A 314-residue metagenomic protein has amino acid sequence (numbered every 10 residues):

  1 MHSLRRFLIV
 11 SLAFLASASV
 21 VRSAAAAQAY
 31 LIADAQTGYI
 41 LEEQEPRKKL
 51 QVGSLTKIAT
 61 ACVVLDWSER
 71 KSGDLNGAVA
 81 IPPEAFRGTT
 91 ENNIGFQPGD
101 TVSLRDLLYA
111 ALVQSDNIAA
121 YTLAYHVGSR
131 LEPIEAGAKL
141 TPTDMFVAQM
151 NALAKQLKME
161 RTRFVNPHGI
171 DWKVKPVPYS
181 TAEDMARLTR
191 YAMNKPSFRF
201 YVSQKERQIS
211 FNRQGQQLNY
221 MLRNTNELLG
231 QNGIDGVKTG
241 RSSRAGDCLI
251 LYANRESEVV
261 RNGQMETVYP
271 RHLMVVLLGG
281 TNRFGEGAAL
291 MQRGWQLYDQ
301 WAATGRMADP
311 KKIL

Functional and structural regions predicted by a protein language model:
M1-R6: Positively charged n-region of N-terminal signal peptides that target proteins for export
F7, V21-S23: Low-complexity, intrinsically disordered segments with a bias for serine/threonine
I9-A18: Bacterial N-terminal signal peptides
S17-A18, E69, Y298: Hydrophobic alpha-helical membrane context
S23-E183, M193: Active-site-adjacent loops and short helices of periplasmic peptidoglycan-processing enzymes
A25-A29, Y125-L314: Penicillin-recognizing serine hydrolase domain
